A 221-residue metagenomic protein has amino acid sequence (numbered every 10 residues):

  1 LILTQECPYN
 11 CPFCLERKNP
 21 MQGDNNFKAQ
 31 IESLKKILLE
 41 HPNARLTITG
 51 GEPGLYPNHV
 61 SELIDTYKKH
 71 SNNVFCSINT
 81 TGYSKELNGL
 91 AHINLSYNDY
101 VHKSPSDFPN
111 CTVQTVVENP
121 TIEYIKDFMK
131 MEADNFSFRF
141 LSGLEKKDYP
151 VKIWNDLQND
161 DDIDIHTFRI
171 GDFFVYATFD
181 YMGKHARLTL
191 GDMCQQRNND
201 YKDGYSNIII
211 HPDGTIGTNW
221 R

Functional and structural regions predicted by a protein language model:
L1-L3, L90, S142, Y181: Short intrinsically disordered, low-complexity coil segments enriched in acidic
L1-Q30: Canonical Radical SAM [4Fe-4S] cluster-binding loop centered on the CxxxCxxC motif and its immediate flanking residues
L3, G50-G51: Short acidic donor-binding/metal-coordinating loop in glycosyltransferase active sites
N19-P20, E52-G54: Short active-site-proximal "capping" loops at secondary-structure junctions
N25, N58-E62, Y149-K152: Generic recognition of short, well-ordered alpha-helical segments
I31-T49, Y56-R139: Radical SAM/AdoMet-radical enzyme domain recognition
S96-K202, I208, P212-D213, G217: Radical SAM enzyme [4Fe-4S]-AdoMet core and its adjacent flexible, acidic and glycine-rich loops/tails across
N219-R221: Charged phosphate-binding loop/patch that engages nucleotide di/tri-phosphates or the phosphate backbone of nucleic
